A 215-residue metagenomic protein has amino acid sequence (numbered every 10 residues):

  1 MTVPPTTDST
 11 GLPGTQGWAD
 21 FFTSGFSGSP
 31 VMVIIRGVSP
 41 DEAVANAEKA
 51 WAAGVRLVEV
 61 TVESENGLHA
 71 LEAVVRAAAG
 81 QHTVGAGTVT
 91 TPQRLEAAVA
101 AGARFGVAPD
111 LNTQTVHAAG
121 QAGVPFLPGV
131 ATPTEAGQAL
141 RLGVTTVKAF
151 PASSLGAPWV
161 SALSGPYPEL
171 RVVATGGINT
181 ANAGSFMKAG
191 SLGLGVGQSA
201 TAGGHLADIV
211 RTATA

Functional and structural regions predicted by a protein language model:
T2-R104, Q121-A122, T180-A181, T201-A215: Conserved N-terminal beta1-alpha1 strand-loop-helix module at the mouth
Q16-W18, T23, T113-G143: A mid-sequence interfacial segment
P30-I35, V58-V60, V84-G87, G106-A108 (+4 more regions): Hydrophobic faces of well-ordered beta-strands that scaffold small-molecule active sites in alpha/beta enzyme cores
W51-R56, A78-Q81, A100-G106, Q121-L127 (+3 more regions): Glycine-enriched alpha-helix->loop->beta-strand junction motifs that scaffold or abut catalytic
L71-V75, V160, F186: Distinct, well-ordered alpha-helical segments
T91-A101, T134-L142, W159, I178-L194: Catalytic cores of alpha/beta
F105, P109-A118, K148-A157, A189-T212: Glycine-rich phosphate-binding active-site loops on the catalytic face of alpha/beta enzymes
V160-Y167, A207: A charged, well-structured terminal subsegment
